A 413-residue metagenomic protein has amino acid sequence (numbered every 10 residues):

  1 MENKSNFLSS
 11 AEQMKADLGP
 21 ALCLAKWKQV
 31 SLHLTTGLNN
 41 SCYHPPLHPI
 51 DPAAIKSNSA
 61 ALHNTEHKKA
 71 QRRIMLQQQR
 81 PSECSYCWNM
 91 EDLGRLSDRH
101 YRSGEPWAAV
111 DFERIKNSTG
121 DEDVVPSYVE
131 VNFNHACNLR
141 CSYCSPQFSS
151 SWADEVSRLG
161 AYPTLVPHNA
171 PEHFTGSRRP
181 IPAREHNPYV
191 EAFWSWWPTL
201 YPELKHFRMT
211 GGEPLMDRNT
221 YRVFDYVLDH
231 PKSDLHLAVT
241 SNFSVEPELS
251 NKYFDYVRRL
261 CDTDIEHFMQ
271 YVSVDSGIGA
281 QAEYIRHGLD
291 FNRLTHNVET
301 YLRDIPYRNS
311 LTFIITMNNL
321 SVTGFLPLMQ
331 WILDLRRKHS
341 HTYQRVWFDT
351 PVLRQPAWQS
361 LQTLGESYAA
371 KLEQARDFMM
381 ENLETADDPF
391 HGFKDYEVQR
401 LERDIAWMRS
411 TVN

Functional and structural regions predicted by a protein language model:
M1-N40, H44-I55, A60, H100-G104 (+4 more regions): Radical SAM enzyme [4Fe-4S]-AdoMet core and its adjacent flexible, acidic and glycine-rich loops/tails across
N6-E12, N64-Q77, V125-N132: Short, intrinsically disordered, charge-biased short linear motifs at domain edges
A16, H44-E91: Membrane-interface junctions of multi-pass transporters
K28-S41, T119-Q147, L204-R208: N-terminal pre-triad scaffold of radical SAM enzymes
W88-D92, C144-S150: Detector for the c-type heme attachment site
G94-S127, C137-L139, G160: Recognition helices and adjacent regulatory flanks at domain boundaries
P126-A136, Q147-P188, Y201-R218, H230-K252 (+3 more regions): Core AdoMet radical
Y221-D225, E248-R259, G324-L326: Distinct, well-ordered alpha-helical segments
